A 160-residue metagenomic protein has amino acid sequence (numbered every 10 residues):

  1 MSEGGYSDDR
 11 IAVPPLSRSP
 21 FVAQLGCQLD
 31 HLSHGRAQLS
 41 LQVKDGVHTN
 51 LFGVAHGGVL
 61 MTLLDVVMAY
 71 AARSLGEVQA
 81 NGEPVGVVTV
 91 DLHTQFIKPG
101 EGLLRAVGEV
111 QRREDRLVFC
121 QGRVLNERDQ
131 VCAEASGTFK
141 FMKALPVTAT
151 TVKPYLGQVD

Functional and structural regions predicted by a protein language model:
M1-D160: Terminal targeting signals and extreme-terminal segments of soluble enzymes
